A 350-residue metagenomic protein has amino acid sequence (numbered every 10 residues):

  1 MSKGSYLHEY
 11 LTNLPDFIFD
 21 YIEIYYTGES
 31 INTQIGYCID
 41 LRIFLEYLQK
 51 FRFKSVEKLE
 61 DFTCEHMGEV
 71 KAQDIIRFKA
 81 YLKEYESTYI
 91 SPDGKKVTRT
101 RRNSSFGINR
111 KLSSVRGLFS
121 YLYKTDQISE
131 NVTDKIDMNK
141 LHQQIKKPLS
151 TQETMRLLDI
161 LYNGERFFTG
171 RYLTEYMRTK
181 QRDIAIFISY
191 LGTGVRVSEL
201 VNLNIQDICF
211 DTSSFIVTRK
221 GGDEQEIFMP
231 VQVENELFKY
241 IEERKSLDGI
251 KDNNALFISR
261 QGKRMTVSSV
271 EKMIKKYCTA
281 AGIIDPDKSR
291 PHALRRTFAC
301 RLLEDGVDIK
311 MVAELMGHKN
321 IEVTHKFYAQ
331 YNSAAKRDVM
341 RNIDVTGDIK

Functional and structural regions predicted by a protein language model:
M1-K350: Conserved catalytic core of the tyrosine transesterase superfamily
